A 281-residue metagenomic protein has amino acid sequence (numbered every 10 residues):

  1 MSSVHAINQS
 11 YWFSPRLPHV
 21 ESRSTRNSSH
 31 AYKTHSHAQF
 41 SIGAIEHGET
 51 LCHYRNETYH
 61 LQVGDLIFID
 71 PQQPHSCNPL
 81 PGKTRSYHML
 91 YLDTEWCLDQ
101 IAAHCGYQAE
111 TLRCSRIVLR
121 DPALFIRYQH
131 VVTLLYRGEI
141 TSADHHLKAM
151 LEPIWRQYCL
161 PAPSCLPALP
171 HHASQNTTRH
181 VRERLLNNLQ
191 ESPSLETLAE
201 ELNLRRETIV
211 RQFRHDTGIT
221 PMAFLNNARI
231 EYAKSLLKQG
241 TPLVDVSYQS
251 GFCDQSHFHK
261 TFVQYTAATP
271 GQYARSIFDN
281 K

Functional and structural regions predicted by a protein language model:
S3-A109: N-terminal regulatory/effector-sensing and dimerization cores that precede helix-turn-helix DNA-binding domains
G48, N56, G218, G251 (+2 more regions): Conserved phosphate-binding and hydrolysis motifs of nucleotide-dependent enzymes
G64, I209-F213, H257-F258, F262: Short hydrophobic/aromatic patch on the recognition helix
H104-L166, E183: Amphipathic alpha-helical segments enriched in hydrophobic/aromatic residues interleaved with Lys/Arg
A162-L169, Q212-T217: Short, Lys/Arg-enriched N-terminal segment that forms or immediately precedes the first helix of a structured domain
E183-N187, S192-T197, L204, R214-H259 (+1 more regions): Terminal helix-turn-helix DNA-binding modules in bacterial transcription factors
